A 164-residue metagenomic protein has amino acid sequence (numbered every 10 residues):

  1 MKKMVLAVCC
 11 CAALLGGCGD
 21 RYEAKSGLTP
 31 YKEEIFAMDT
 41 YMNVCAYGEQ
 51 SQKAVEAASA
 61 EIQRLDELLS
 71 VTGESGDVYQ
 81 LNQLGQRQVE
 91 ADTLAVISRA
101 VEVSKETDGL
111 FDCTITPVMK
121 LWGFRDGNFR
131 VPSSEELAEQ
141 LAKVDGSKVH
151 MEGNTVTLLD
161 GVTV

Functional and structural regions predicted by a protein language model:
V5-L6, C11-V164: A contiguous, well-ordered beta/alpha segment that forms the leading edge of an enzyme domain
